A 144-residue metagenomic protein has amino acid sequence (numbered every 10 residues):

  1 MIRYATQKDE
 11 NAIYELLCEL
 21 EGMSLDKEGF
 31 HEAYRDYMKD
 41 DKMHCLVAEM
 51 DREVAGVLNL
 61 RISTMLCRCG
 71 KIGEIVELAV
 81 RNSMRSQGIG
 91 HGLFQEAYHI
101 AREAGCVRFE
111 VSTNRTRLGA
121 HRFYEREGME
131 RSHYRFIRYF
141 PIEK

Functional and structural regions predicted by a protein language model:
Y4-K8, E15, E19-G70, V76 (+2 more regions): Acetyl-CoA-dependent GNAT
A5, L78-V80, T113: Hydrophobic adenine-recognition pocket in adenosine-nucleotide-binding enzymes
S63, R81, R85, N114: Residue-level recognition of the GNAT/N-acetyltransferase active site
E77-V80, S86-H99, R126: Conserved acetyl-CoA-binding loop-helix of GNAT-fold acetyltransferases
H91, R115-Y134: Conserved active-site alpha-helix within GNAT-family acetyltransferase domains
F94, A101-S112: Conserved GNAT acetyl-CoA-binding A-motif
I137-E143: Short beta-strand-to-coil "C-cap" segments at the C-terminal boundary of structured domains/repeats, marking
